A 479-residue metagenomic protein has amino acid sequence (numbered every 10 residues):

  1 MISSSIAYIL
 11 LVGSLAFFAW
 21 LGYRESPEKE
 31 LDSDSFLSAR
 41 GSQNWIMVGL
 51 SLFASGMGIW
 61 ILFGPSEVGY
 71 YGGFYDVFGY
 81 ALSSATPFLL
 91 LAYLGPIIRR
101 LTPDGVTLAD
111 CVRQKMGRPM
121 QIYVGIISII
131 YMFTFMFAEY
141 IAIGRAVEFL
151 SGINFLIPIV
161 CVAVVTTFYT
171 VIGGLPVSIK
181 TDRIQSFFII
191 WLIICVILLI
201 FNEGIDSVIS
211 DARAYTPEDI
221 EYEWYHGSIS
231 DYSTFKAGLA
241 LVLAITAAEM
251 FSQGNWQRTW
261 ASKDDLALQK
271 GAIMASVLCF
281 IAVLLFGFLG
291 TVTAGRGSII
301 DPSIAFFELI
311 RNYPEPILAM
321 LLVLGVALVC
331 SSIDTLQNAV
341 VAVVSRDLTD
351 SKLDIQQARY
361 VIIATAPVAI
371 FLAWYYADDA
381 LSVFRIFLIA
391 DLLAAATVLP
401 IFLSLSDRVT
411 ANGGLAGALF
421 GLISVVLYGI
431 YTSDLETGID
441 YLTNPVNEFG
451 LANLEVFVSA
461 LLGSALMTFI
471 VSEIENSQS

Functional and structural regions predicted by a protein language model:
M1-S479: Membrane-embedded helix-loop-helix hairpins and adjacent transmembrane boundary segments in multi-pass transporters
